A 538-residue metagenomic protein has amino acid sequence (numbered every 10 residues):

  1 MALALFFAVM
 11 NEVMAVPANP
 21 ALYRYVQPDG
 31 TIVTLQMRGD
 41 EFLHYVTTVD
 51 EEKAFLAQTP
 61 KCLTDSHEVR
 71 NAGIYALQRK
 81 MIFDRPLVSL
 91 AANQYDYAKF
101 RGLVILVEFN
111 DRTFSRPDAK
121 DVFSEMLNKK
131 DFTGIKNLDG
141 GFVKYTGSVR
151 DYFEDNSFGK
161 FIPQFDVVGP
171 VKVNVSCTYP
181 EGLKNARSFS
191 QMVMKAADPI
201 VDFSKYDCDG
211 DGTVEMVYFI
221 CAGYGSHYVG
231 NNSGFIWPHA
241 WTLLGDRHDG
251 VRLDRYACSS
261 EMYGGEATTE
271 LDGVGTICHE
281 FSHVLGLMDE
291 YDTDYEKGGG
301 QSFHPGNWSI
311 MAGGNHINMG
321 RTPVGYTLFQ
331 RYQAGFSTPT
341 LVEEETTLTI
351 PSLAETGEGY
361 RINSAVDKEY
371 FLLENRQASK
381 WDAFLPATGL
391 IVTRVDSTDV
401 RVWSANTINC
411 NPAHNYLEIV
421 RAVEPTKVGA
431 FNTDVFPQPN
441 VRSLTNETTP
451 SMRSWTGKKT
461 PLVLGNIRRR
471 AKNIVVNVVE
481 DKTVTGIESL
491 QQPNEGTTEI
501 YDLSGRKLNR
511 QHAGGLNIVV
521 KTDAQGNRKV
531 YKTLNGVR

Functional and structural regions predicted by a protein language model:
M1-V9: Bacterial N-terminal signal peptides
M14-T133, V395-V400, E424-K482: N-terminal low-structure segments adjacent to metalloprotease catalytic domains across cellular compartments
A18-P20, Y25-V33, L63-F281, Y295-E296 (+5 more regions): Zn2+-dependent metallopeptidase catalytic core
R38, I105-N110, I220-Y224, L287-D289 (+3 more regions): Active-site-proximal beta-strand/loop segments in catalytic clefts of secreted hydrolases
R116, F132-G147, D151, D155 (+4 more regions): Non-catalytic C-terminal accessory/binding modules of secreted extracellular proteins
E266-Q330: The catalytic-center signature of Zn2+-dependent metalloproteases
N477-K507: Residue-level detector of functionally pivotal "anchor" positions at catalytic/ligand-binding pockets or at interdomain
L516-R538: C-terminal tail/sorting-segment detector
